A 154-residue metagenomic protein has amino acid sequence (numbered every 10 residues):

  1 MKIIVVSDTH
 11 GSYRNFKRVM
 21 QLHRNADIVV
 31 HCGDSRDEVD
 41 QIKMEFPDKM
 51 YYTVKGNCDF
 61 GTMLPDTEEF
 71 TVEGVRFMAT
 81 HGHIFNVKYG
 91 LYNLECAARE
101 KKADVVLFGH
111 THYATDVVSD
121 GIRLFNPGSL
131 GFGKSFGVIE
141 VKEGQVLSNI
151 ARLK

Functional and structural regions predicted by a protein language model:
K2-V72: Core catalytic region of metal-dependent phosphoesterases/phosphodiesterases, especially metallo-beta-lactamase-like
I3, K17, D66, V72-E73 (+2 more regions): Binuclear metal-dependent phosphoesterase catalytic core
V6, T80-H81, N126-P127: Thr-Gly-centered strand-to-loop micro-motif
H10-R14, R36-D40, C58-M63, F85-G90 (+2 more regions): Active-site environment of divalent metal-dependent phosphoester hydrolases
I28, V75-F77, V105: Structural motif
M50-Y52, D104, R123: Proline-centered loop/turn at the N-terminus of a beta-strand
Y52, L64-H81, Y89-K101: Glycine/small-residue-rich loop that forms an oxyanion/phosphate-binding "nest" at active or ligand-binding sites
